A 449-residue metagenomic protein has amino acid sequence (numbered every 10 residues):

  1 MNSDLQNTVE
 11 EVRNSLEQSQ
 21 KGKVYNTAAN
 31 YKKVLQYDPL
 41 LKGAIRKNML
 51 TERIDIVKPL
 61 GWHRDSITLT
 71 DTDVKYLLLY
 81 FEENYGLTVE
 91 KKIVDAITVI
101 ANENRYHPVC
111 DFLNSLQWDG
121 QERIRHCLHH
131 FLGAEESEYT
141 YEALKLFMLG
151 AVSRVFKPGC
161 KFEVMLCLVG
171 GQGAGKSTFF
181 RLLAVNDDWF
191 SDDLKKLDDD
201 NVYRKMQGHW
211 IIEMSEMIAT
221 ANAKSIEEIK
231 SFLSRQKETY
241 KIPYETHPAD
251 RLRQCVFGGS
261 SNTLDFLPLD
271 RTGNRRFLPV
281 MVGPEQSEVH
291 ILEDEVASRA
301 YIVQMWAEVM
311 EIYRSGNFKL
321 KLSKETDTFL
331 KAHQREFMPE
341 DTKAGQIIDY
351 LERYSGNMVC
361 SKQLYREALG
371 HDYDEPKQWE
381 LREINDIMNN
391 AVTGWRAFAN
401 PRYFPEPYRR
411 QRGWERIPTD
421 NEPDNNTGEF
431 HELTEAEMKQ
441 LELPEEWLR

Functional and structural regions predicted by a protein language model:
M1-R123, E138, E142, D374-W379 (+3 more regions): N-terminal nucleic-acid engagement/recognition segments and initiation subdomains in replication, restriction
I97-Q207, I211, K362, L369: P-loop NTPase catalytic core of nucleic-acid-dependent motor ATPases
V202-Q207, I242-S260: AAA+/SF3 P-loop NTPase mechanochemical coupling elements
I211-L233, P268-G273: Conserved AAA+/SF3 P-loop NTPase catalytic/coupling segment centered on the Walker-B
E216-M217, P243, Q254-L264, V282-P284: A short beta-strand-to-loop transition that corresponds to the Sensor-1 phosphate-sensing loop of AAA+ P-loop ATPases
I226-A249: Conserved catalytic/switch belt of AAA+ P-loop NTPases
L269-S287: A short helix-turn-beta junction within AAA+ P-loop NTPase domains corresponding to the substrate/partner-engaging
I312-G356: Conserved alpha/beta core segments of nucleic-acid transaction machinery
